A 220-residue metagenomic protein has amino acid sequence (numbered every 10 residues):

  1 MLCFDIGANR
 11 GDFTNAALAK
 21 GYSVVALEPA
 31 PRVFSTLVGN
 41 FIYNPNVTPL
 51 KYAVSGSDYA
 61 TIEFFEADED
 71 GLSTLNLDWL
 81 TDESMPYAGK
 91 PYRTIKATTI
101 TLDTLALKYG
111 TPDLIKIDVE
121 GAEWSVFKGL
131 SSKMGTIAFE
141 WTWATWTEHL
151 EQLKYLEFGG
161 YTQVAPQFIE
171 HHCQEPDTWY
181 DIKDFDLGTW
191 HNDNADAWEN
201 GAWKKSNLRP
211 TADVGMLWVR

Functional and structural regions predicted by a protein language model:
M1-R220: Phosphate/nucleotide-binding beta-alpha loop and adjacent structural elements of enzyme active sites
